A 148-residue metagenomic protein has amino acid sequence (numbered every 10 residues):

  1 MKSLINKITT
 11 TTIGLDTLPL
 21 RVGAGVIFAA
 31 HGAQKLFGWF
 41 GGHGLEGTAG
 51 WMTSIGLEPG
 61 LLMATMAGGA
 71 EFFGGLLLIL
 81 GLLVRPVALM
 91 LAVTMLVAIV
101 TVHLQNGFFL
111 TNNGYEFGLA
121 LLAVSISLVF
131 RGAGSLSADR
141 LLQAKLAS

Functional and structural regions predicted by a protein language model:
M1-W39, L61-G69, F73, L80-S148: Extended, low-polarity transmembrane helix blocks
L18-L20, A49, I55, L77: Hydrophobic small-molecule pocket/channel-lining residues, especially in calycin-type beta-barrels
G38-P59: Membrane-interface interhelical connector segments
